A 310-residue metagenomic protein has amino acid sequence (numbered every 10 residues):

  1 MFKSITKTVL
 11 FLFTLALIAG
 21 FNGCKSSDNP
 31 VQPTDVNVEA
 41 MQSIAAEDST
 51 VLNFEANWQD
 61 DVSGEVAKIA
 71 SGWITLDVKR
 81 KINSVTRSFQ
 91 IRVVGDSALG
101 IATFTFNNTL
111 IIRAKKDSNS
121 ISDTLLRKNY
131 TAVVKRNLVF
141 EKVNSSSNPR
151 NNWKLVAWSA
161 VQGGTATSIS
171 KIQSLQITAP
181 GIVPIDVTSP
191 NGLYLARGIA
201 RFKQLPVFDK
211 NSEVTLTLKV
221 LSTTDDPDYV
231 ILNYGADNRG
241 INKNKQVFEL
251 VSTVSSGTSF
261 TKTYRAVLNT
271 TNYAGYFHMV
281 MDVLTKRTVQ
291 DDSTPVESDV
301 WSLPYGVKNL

Functional and structural regions predicted by a protein language model:
F2, S26-K115, S147-P149, T165-I182: Acidic/polar, low-complexity intrinsically disordered N-terminal segments immediately downstream of a Sec signal
A19-G23: C-terminal motif of bacterial Sec signal peptides marking the signal peptidase cleavage site
A102, K210-T224: Aromatic/hydrophobic beta-strand junction motif of beta-rich domains
T131-V134, V254-V267: Aromatic sugar-binding surface patches on proteins that engage polysaccharides or sugar-phosphate polymers
W158-F208: Short, compositionally biased P/S/T/A/G/V-rich stretches that sit at domain boundaries
I172, Q176-I177, V289-L310: Short beta-strand elements
G235-T261: Solvent-exposed serine/threonine-rich low-complexity stretches and specific carbohydrate-binding patches
L268-T294: Short, aromatic- and glycine-rich surface loops/edge beta-strands on solvent-exposed regions
